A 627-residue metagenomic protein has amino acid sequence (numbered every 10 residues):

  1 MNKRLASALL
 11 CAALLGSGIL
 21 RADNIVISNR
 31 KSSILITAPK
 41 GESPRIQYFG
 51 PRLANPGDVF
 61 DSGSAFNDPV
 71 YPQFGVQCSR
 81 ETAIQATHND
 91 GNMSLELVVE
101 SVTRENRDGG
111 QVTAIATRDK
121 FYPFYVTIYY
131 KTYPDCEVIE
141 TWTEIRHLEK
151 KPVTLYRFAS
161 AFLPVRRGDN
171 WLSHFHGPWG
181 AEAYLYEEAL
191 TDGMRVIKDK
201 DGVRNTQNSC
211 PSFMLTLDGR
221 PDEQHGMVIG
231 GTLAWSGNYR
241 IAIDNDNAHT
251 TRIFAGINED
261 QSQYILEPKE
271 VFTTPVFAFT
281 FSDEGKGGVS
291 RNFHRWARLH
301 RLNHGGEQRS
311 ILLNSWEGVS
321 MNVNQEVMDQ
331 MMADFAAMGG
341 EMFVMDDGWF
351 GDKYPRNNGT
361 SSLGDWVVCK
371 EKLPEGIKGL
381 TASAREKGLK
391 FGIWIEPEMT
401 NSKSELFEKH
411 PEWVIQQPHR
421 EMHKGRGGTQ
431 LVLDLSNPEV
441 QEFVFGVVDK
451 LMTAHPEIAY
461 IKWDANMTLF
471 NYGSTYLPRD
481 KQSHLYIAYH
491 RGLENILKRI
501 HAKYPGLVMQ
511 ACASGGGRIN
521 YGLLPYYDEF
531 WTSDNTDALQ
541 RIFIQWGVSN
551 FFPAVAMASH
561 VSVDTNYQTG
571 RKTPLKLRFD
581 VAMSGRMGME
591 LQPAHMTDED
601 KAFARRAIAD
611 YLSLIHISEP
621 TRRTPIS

Functional and structural regions predicted by a protein language model:
A8-S17: Bacterial N-terminal signal peptides
D23-I36, E42-D244, D260: Polysaccharide-binding surfaces and accessory modules of carbohydrate-active proteins
K31, T143, K269, A384 (+3 more regions): Conserved, mostly hydrophobic/aromatic
F74-E96, H225-G237, T280-L302, G340-D347 (+3 more regions): Glycine-rich, aromatic-flanked loop segments that form ligand/cofactor-binding clefts across common enzyme folds
L95-L97, Y264-D283: Short Pro-Gly-centered flexible turn/kink motifs
H304-G446, H455, A459-Y460, Y472: Aromatic-lined carbohydrate-binding/catalytic grooves of carbohydrate-active enzymes
P374-G376, E408-H410, V414-P574, R586 (+1 more regions): Active-site neighborhood of glycoside hydrolase catalytic domains
I615-S627: Single conserved hydrophobic/aromatic residue that forms the stacking wall/gate of nucleotide- or nucleobase-binding
